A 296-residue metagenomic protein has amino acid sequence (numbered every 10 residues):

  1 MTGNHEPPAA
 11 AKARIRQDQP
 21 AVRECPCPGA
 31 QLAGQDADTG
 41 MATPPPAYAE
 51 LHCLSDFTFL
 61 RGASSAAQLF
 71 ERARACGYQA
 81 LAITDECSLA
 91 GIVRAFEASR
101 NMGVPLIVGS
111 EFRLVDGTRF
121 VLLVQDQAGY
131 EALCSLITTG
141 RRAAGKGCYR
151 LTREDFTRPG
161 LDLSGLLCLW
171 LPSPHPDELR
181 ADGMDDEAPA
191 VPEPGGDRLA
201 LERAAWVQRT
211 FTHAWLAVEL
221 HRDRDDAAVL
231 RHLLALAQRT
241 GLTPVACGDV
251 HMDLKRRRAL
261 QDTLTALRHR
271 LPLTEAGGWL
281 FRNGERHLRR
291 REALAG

Functional and structural regions predicted by a protein language model:
M1-G296: Phosphodiester-processing cores and adjacent nucleic acid-binding clamps
